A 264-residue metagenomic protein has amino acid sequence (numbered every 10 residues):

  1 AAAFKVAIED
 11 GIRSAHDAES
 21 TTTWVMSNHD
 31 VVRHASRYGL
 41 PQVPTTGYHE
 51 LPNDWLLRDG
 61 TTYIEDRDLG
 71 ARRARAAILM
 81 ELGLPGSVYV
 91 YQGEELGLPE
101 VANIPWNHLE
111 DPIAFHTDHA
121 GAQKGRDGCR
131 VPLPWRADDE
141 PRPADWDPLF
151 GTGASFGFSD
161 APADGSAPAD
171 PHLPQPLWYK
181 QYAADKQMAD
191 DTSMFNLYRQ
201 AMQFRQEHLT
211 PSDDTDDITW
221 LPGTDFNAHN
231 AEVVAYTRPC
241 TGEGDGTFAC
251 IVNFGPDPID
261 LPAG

Functional and structural regions predicted by a protein language model:
A1-A263: Active-site and adjacent substrate-binding regions of carbohydrate-active enzymes
